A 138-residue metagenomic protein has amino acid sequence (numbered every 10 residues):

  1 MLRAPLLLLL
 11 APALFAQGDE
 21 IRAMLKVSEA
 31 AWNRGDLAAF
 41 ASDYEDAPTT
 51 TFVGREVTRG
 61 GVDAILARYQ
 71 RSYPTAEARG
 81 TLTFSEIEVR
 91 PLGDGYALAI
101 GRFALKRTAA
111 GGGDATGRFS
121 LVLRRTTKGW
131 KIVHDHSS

Functional and structural regions predicted by a protein language model:
M1-L8: Sec-dependent signal peptide recognition, specifically the positively charged N-region followed immediately by
L8-D43, A64, K131: Short, low-complexity N-terminal intrinsically disordered segments enriched in polar/charged residues
L37-L92, A104, G112: A solvent-exposed, acidic/Ser-Thr-rich amphipathic alpha-helical stretch
A39, T51, A97-L98, K131: General beta-strand recognition
F84-E86, I100, I132: Hydrophobic residues on conserved beta-strands that form the core of alpha/beta folds
V89-A97, G111, L123-G129: A short, structured loop/turn motif at beta-sheet edges
G95-L105: A short hydrophobic beta-strand element
D114-S138: Short beta-strand edge/turn micro-motifs at domain boundaries
